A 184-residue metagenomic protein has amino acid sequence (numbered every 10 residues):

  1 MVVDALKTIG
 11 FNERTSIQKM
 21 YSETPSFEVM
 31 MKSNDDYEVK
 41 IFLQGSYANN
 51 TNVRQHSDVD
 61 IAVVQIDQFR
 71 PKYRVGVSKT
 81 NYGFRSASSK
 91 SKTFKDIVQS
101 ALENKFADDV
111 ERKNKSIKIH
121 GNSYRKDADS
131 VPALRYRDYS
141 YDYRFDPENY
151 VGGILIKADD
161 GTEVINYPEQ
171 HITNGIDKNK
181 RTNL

Functional and structural regions predicted by a protein language model:
M1-H56, D67-A87: N-terminal regions immediately upstream of nucleotidyltransferase
Q18-Y21, S89-L184: Catalytic cores of NTP-dependent nucleotidyl/adenyl transfer enzymes across multiple folds
K40, S46-I66, K118-A133: Histidine-centered divalent-metal-coordination microenvironment in nucleic-acid enzymes
D60-V63, T80-G83, D138, E148-V151: Short, low-complexity, polar/charged sequence segments that are solvent-exposed and flexible
